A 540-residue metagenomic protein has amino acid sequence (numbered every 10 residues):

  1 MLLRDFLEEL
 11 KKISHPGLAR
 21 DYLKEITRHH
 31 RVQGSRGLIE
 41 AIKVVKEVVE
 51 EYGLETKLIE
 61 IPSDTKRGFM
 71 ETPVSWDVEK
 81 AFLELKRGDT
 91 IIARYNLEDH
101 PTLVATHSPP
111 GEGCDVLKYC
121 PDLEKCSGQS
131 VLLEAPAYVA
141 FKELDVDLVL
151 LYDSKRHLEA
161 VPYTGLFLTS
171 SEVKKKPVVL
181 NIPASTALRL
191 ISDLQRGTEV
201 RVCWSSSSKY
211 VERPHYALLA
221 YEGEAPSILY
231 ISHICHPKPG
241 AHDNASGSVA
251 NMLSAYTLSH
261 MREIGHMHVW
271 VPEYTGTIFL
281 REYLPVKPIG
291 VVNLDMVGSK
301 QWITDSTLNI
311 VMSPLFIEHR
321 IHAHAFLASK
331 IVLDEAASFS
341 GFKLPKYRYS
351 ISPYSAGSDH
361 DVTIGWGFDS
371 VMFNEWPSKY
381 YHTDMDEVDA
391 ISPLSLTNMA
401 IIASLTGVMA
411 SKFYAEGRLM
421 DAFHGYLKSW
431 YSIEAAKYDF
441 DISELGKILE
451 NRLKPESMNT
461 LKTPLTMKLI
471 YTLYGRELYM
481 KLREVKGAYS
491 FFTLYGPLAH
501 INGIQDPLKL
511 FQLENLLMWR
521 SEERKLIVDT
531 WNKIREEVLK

Functional and structural regions predicted by a protein language model:
L2-D5, I13-G17, D21-G128: Noncatalytic luminal/extracellular "stalk/propeptide" segments of secretory-pathway proteins
L2-R36, L158-S171, K176-V179, H233 (+1 more regions): N-terminal capping segment at the start of a domain
I26, L419, E434-A499, V528-W531 (+1 more regions): Acidic, low-complexity/disordered tracts enriched in E/D and polar residues
T90, V179, A225, P272-P377 (+4 more regions): Metal-dependent peptidase/peptidase-like ectodomains
A93-V179, Y495-N502: Extracellular/luminal Protease-associated
D99-Y119, F167-H242, L253-H266, E282 (+1 more regions): Soluble metallo-hydrolase cores and metallopeptidase-like ectodomains found primarily in the secretory/periplasmic
Y256, I264-M267, K379-K428, R520-K540: His/Asp/Glu-rich mid-to-C-terminal helical/loop segments that flank catalytic regions of hydrolases
S490-K540: Long, charge-rich, low-complexity alpha-helical segments
